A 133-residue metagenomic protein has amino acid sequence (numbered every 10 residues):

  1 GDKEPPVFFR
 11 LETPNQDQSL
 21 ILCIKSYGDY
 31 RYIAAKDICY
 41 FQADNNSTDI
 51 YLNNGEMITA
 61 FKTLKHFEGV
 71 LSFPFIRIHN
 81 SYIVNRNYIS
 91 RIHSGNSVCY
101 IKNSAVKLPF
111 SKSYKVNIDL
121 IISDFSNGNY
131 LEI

Functional and structural regions predicted by a protein language model:
D2-N103, P109-F110: Conserved binding/recognition cores within well-folded domains
S72, S123-S126: A general structural signal for alpha-helical elements within enzymatic catalytic domains
F110, K115-D124: Acidic, Ser/Thr- and proline-rich intrinsically disordered linker/docking segments of eukaryotic scaffolds
S126-I133: Intrinsically disordered, low-complexity protein-interaction/activation regions
